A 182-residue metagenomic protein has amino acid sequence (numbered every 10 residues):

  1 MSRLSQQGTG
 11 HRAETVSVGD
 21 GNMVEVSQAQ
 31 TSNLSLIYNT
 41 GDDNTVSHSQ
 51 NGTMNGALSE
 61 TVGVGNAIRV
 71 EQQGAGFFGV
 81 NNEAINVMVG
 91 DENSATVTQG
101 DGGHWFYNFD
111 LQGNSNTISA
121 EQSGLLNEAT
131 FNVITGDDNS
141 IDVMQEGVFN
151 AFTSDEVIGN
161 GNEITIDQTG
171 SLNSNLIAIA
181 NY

Functional and structural regions predicted by a protein language model:
M1-Y182: Low-complexity repeat regions of mature extracellularly deployed or surface/particle-associated proteins
